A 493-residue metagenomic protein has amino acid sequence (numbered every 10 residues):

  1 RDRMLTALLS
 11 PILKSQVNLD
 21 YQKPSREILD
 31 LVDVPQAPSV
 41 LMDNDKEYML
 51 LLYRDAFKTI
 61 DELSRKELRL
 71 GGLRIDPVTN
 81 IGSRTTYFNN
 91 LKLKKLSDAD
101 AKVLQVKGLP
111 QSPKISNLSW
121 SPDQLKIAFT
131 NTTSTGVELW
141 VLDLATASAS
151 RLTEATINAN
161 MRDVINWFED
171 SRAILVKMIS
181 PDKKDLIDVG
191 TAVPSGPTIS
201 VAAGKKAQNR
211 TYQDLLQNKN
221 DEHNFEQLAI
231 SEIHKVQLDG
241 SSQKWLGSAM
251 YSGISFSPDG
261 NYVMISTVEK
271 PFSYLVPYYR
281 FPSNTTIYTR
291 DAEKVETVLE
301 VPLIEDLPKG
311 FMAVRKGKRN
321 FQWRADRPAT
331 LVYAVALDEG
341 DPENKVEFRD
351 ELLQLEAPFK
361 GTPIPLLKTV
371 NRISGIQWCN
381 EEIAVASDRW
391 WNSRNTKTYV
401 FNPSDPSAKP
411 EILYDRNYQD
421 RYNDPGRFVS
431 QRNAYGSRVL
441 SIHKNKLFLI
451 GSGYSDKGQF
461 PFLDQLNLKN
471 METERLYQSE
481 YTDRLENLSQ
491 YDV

Functional and structural regions predicted by a protein language model:
D2-V493: Beta-propeller folds
